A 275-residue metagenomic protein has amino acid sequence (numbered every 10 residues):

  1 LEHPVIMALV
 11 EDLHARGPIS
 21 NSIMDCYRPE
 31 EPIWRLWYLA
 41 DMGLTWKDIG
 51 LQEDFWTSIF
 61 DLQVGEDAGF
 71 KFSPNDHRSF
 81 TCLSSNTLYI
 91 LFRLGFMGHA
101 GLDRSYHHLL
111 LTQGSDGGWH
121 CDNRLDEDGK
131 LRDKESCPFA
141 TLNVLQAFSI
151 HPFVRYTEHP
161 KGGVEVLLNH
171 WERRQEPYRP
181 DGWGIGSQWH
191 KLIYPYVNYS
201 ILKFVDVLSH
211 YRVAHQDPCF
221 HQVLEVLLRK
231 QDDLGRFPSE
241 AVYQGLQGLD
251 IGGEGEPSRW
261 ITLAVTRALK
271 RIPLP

Functional and structural regions predicted by a protein language model:
L1-P275: Preference for long, amphipathic alpha-helical scaffolds in soluble/luminal domains and all-alpha bundles
